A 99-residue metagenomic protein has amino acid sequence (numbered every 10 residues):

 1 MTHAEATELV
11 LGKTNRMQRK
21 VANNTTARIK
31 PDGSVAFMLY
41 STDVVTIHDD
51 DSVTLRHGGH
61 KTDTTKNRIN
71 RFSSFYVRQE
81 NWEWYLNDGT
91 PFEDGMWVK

Functional and structural regions predicted by a protein language model:
M1-K99: Terminal leader/tail segments of proteins
